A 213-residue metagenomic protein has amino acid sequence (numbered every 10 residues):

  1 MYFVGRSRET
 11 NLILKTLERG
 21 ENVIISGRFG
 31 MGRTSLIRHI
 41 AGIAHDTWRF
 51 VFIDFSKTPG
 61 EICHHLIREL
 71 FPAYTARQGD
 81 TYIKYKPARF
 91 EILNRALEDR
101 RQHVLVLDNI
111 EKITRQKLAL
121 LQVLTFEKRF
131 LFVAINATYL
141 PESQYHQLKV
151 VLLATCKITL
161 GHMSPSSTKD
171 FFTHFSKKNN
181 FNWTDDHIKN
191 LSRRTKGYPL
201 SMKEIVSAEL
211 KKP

Functional and structural regions predicted by a protein language model:
M1-I13: N-terminal pre-P-loop "Q-motif" helix
R19-R38: Walker A/P-loop nucleotide-binding motif
A44-K57: Conserved catalytic segments around the Walker B and adjacent sensor/switch elements of P-loop NTPase domains
K57-D80: Conserved NTP-binding/hydrolysis module of P-loop NTPases
L93-K117: Conserved P-loop NTPase "ATPase switch" module shared by AAA+ and STAND
K112-T114, L121-K149: Sensor-1/coupling segment of RecA-like P-loop NTPase cores
L160-D185: Conserved small helical "lid"/interfacial subdomain of P-loop NTPases
K178-P213: Amphipathic alpha-helical "lid/sensor" segments that cap RecA-like P-loop NTPase cores
